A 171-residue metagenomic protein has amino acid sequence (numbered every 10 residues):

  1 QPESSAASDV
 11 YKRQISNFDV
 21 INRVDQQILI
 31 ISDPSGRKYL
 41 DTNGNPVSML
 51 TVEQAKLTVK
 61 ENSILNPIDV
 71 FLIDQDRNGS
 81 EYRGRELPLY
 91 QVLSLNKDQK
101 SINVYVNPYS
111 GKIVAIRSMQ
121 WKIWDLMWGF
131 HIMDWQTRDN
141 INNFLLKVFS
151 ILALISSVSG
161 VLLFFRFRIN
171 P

Functional and structural regions predicted by a protein language model:
Q1-A7, Y11: Single conserved hydrophobic/aromatic residue that forms the stacking wall/gate of nucleotide- or nucleobase-binding
D9-K12, G36-Y39, V47, K100-N103 (+2 more regions): Short loop/beta submotifs within extracellular cysteine-rich repeat domains
D9-R13, L29, L95: Short, solvent-exposed secondary-structure boundary motifs
I15-V20: A short linear hydrophobic-aromatic micro-motif
N22-P88: Membrane-proximal low-complexity regions enriched in glycine and acidic/polar residues
N45-M49, K60-I64, L87-F130: Extended, hydrophilic extramembrane loops/domains of integral membrane proteins
D125-N142: Short, membrane-exposed interhelical loops at transmembrane-helix boundaries
R138-P171: Juxtamembrane interface at the cytosolic side of transmembrane helices
